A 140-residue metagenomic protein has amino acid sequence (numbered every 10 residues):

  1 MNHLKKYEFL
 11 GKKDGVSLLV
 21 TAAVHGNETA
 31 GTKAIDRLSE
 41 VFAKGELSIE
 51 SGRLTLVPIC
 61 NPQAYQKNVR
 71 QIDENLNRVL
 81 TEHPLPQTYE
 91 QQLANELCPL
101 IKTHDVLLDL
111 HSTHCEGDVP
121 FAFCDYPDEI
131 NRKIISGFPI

Functional and structural regions predicted by a protein language model:
M1-I140: Structured catalytic-domain cores with a bias toward divalent-metal coordination
